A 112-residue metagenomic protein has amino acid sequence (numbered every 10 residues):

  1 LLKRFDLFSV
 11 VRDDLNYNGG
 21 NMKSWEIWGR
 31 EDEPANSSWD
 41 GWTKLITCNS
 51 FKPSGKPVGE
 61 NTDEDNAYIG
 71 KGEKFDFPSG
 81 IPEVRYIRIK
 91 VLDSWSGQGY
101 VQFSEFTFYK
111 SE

Functional and structural regions predicted by a protein language model:
L1-D40, I69-E112: Aromatic, loop-rich ligand-recognition surfaces of beta-strand-rich domains
T43-D76: Extracellular carbohydrate recognition and processing domains and analogous Trp-centered ligand-binding platforms
